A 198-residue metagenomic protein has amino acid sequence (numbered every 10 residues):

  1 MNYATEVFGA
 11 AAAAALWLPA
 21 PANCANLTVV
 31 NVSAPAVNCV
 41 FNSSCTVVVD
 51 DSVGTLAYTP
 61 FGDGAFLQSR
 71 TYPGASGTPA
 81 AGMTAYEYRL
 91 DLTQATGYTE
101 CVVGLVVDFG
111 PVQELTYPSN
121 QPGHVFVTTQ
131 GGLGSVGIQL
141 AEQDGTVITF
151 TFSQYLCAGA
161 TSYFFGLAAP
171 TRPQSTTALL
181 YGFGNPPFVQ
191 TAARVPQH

Functional and structural regions predicted by a protein language model:
M1-L27, V195-H198: Short, threonine-centered small-residue motifs that mark membrane-proximal processing/anchoring sites and TM-junction
A25-H198: Extracellular or exported targeting regions of proteins
